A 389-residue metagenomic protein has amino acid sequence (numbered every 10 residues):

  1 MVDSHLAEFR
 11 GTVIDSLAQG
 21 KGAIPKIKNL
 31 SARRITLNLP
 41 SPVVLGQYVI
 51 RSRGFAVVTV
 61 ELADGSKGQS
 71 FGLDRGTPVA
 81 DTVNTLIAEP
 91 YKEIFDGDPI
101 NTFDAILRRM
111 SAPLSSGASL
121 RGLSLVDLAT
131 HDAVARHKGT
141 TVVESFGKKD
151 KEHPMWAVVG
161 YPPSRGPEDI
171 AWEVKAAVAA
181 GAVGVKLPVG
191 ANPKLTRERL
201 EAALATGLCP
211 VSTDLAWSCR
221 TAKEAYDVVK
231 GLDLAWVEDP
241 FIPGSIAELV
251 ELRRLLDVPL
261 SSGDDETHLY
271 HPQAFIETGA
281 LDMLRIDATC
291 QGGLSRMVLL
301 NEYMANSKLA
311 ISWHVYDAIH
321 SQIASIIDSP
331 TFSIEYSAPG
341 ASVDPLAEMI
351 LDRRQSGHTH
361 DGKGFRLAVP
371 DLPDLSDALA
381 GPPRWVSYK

Functional and structural regions predicted by a protein language model:
H5, R10, G340-K389: C-terminal extensions of enzymes
F9-G11, D15-Q69, L73-R75, D344-P345: Structured beta-strand/loop patches that form or line metal/cofactor-binding pockets in enzymes
Q19-P25, N29, A135-R136, T140-E152 (+1 more regions): N-terminal amphipathic alpha-helix/helix-capping segment at the start of soluble metabolic enzymes
I24-N29, E61-H137: Metal- or metallocofactor-binding catalytic centers and their adjacent structured scaffolds across diverse enzyme
I27, G65, V126, G139 (+5 more regions): Conserved, mostly hydrophobic/aromatic
S70, M155-V158, V183-L187, V211-L215 (+5 more regions): Hydrophobic faces of well-ordered beta-strands that scaffold small-molecule active sites in alpha/beta enzyme cores
E144-L256: Metal-dependent enolase-superfamily TIM-barrel catalytic cores that perform enediolate-based chemistry
D227, G244-G362: Shared catalytic-loop signature of beta/alpha-barrel
